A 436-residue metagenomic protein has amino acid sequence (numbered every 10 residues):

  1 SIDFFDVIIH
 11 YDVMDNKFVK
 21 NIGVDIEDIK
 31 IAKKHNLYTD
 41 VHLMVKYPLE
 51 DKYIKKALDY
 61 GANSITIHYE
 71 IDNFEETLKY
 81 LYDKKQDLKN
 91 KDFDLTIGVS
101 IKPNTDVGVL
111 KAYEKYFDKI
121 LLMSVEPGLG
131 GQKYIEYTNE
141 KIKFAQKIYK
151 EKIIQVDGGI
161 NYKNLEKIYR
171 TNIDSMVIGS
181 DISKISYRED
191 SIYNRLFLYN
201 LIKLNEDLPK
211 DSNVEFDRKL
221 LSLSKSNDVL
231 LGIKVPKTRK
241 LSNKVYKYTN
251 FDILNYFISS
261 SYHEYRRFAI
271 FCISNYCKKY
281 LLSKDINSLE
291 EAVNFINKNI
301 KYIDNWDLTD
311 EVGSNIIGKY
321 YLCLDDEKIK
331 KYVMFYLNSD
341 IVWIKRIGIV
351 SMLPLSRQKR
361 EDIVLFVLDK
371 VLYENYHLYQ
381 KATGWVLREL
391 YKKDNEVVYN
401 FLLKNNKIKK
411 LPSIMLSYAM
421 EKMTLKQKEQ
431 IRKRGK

Functional and structural regions predicted by a protein language model:
S1, I22, D51-A57, T77 (+4 more regions): Distinct, well-ordered alpha-helical segments
I2, D12, A57, I120 (+3 more regions): Conserved, mostly hydrophobic/aromatic
I9-H10, D40-H42, S64-T66, G98 (+3 more regions): Conserved beta-strand positions in the central sheet of alpha/beta enzyme cores
H10-D87: N-terminal active-site wall of soluble small-molecule enzyme domains
L43-L49, I71, S100-V107, I154-K163 (+1 more regions): Glycine-rich beta-to-alpha transition loops that act as phosphate-gripper elements at the mouths of alpha/beta enzyme
K52-I54, Y60-I153: Conserved anion-binding
I65-N73, L121-K133, T171-R195, Y391: Glycine-rich phosphate-binding active-site loops on the catalytic face of alpha/beta enzymes
F197-K436: Alpha-helical scaffold domains
